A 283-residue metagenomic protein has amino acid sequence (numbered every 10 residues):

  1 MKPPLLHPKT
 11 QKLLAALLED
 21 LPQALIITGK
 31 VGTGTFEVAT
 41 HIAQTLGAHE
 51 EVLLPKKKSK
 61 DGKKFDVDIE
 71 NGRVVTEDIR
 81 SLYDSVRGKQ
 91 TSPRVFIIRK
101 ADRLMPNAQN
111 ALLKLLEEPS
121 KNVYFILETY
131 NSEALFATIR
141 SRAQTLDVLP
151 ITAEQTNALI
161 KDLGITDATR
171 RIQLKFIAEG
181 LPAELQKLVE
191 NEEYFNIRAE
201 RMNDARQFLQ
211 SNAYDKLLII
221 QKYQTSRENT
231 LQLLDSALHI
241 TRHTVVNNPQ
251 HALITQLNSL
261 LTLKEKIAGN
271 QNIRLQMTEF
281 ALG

Functional and structural regions predicted by a protein language model:
M1-N107: Clamp-loader machinery-focused feature within the broader ASCE/P-loop NTPase space
M1-T45, K121-N122, Y130-G283: Charged, glycine-rich active-site and insertion segments that engage polyanionic ligands
V52-L54, L127, D147: Structural signal for conserved beta-strand scaffold positions within catalytic alpha/beta enzyme cores
S81-D84, K114, F176: Surface-exposed charged/polar residues within alpha-helices that form helix-capping/stabilizing sites and interaction
R87, N110-L127: Conserved catalytic/switch belt of AAA+ P-loop NTPases
